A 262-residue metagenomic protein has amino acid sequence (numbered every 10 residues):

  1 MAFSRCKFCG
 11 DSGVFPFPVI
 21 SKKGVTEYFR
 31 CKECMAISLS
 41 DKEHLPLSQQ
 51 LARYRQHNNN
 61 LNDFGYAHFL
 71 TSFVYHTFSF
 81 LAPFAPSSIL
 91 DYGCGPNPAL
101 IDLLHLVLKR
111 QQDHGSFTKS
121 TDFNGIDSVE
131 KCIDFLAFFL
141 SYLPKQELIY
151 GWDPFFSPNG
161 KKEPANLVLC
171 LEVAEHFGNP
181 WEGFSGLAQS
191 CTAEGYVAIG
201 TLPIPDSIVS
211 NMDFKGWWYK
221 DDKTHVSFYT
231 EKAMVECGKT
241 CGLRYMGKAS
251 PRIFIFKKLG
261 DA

Functional and structural regions predicted by a protein language model:
M1-L167, W181-G186, G200-T201, F214 (+4 more regions): Conserved N-terminal segment of class I S-adenosyl-L-methionine
F156, E175, I204: Active-site micro-motifs of SAM-dependent methyltransferase domains
L169-P180: A short SAM/SAH-binding and catalytic strip from SAM-dependent methyltransferases
F177-G178, C191-A193: Helix-to-beta-strand junctions that scaffold the AdoMet/dcAdoMet cofactor pocket in Class I SAM-dependent enzymes
E194-L202: Conserved beta-strand signature within the Rossmann-like core of class I S-adenosyl-L-methionine
V209-W217: Juxtamembrane/transmembrane-helix boundary motifs at the membrane-water interface
S227: Post-transcriptional modification and biogenesis factors for structured RNAs of the translation apparatus
